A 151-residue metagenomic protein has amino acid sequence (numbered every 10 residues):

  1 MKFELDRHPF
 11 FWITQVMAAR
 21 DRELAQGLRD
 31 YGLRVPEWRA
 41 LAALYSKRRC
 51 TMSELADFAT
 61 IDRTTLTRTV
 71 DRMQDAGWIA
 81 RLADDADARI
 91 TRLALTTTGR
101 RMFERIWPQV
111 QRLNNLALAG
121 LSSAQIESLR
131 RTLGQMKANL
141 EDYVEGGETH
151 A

Functional and structural regions predicted by a protein language model:
M1-L5, S123-A151: C-terminal regulatory/oligomerization modules of transcriptional regulators
M1-Y31, A151: N-terminal leader segment of winged-helix/HTH proteins
W12, E23, R39-A42, R101: Pre-recognition alpha-helix immediately N-terminal to the DNA-recognition helix within helix-turn-helix or winged-helix
M17, A42-S46, W107: Short, locally clustered residues in the helix-turn-helix/winged-helix DNA-binding domain
D21, R49-T51, D71-A138: Charged, amphipathic alpha-helical coiled-coil/dimerization segments
Y31-E37, T96, S122: Short helix-coil-helix linker/hinge
W38, T64: Key DNA-contact positions within bacterial/archaeal DNA-binding proteins
K47-C50, I61: The short coil/loop that forms the "turn" connecting the two helices of the helix-turn-helix
